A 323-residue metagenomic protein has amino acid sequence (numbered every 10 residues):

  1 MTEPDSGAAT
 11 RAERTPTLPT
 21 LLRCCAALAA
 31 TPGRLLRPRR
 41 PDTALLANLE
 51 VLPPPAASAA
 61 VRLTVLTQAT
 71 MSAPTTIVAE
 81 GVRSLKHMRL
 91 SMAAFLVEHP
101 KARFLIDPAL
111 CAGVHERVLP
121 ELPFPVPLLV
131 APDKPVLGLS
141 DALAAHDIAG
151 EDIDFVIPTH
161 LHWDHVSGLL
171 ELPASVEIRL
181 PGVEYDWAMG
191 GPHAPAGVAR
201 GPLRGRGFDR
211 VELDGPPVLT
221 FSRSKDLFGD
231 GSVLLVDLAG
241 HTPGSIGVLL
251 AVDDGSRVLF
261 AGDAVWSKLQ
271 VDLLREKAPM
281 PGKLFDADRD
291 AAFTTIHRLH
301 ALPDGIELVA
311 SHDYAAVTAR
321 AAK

Functional and structural regions predicted by a protein language model:
T2-E3, P127-D141, D254-K323: Cap/insert and terminal regions of metallo-dependent hydrolase folds
T2-L137, S256-G262, D304: Metallo-beta-lactamase
N48-V51, A131-D152, P181-D237, L284-G305: Metallo-beta-lactamase
V51, S72, L161-S167, P243-I246 (+3 more regions): Active-site environment of divalent metal-dependent phosphoester hydrolases
L63-Q68, V82, H87, A93-E98 (+2 more regions): Core dinuclear metal-dependent hydrolase active-site scaffold
A69, P108-C111, L161, E184 (+3 more regions): Active-site metal-binding loops of divalent metal-dependent hydrolases
G81-V82, R179-L180, M189-G207, L269-D272 (+2 more regions): C-terminal/domain-terminus segments
V118-R179: Active-site metal-binding motif and surrounding structural segment of the metallo-beta-lactamase
